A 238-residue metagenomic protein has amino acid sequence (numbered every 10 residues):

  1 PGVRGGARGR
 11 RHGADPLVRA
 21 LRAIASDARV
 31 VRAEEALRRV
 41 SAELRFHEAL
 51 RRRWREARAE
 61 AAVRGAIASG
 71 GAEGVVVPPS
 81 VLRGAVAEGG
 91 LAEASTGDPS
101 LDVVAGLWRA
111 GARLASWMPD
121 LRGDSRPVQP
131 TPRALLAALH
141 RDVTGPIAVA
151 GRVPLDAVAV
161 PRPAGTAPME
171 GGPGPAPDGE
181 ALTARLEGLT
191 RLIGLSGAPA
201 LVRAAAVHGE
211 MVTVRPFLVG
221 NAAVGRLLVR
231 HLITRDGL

Functional and structural regions predicted by a protein language model:
P1-L238: FIC/Doc superfamily catalytic core
